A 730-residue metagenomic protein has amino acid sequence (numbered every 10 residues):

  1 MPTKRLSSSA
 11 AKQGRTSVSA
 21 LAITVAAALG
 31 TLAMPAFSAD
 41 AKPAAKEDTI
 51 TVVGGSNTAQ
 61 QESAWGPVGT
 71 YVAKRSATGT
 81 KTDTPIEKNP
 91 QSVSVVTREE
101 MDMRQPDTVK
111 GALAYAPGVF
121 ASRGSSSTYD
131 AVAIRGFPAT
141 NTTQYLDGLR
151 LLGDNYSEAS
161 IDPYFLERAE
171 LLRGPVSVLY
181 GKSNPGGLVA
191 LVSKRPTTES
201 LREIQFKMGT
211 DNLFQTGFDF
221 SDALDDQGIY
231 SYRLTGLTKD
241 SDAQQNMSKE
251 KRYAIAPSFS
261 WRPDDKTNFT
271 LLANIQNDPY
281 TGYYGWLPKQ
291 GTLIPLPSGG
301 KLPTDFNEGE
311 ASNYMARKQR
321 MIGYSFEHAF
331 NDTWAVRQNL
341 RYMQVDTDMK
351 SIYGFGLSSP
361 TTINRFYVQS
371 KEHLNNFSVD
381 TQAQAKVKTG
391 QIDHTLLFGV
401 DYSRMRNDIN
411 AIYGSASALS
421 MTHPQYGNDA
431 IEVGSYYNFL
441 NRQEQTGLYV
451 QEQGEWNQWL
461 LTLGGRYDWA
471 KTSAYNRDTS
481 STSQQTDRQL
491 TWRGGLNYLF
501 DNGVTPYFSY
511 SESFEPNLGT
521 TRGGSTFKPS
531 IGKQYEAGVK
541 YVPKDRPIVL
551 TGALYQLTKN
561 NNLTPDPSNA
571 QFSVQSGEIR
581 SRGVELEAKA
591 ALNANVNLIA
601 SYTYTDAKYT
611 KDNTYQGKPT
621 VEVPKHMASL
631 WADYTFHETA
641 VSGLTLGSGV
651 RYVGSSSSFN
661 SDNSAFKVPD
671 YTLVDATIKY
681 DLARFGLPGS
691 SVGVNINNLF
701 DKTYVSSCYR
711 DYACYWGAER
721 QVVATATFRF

Functional and structural regions predicted by a protein language model:
D48-S200, I204, S513, A537: Acidic, small-polar-rich N-terminal luminal/periplasmic segments of exported/outer-membrane proteins
Y164-E167, V178-I255, P263-T267, R320 (+2 more regions): Outer-membrane beta-barrel translocator/receptor signature
K239-A243, A256-A329, Q344-L374, S417-N441 (+2 more regions): Acidic/polar loop-and-plug regions of large Gram-negative outer-membrane beta-barrel proteins
S260-D264, L374, D393-L397, D401-M405 (+1 more regions): Structural signature of Gram-negative outer-membrane beta-barrels, strongest in the C-terminal barrel of TonB-dependent
R320-V345, R365-N476: Face-selective signature of the C-terminal outer-membrane beta-barrel domain
S325-R341, T347-S351, P506, S530-A591 (+1 more regions): Membrane-embedded beta-barrel scaffold of Gram-negative outer-membrane proteins
T395-L396, F508, V621-F730: Conserved C-terminal beta-signal and adjacent last beta-strands/turns of outer-membrane beta-barrel proteins
Q458, Q556, Q575-N660: Gram-negative outer-membrane beta-barrel transporters
